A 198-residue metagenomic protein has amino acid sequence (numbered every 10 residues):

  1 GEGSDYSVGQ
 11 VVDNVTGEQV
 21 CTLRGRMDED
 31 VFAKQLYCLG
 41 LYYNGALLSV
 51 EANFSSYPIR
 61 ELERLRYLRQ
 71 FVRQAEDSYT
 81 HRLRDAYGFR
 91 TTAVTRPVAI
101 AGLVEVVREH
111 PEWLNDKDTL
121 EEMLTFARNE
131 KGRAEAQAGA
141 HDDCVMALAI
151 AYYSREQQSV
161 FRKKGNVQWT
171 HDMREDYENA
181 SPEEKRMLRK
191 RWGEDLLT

Functional and structural regions predicted by a protein language model:
G1, V15, F54, A151-Y153: A broadly conserved detector of short glycine/acidic/proline-rich loop/turn motifs that flank catalytic sites and bind
G1-D13: Gly/Thr-rich phosphate-binding beta-strand-loop-beta motif of the actin/hexokinase/Hsp70
S4-S7, G45, H141-A147: Active-site lining segments that contact anionic ligands and/or coordinate catalytic metals
Q10-E130, P182-T198: Mg2+-dependent endonuclease catalytic cores in nucleic-acid-processing enzymes, primarily RNase H-like
K131-K164: Acidic, Mg2+-coordinating catalytic module of metal-dependent nucleases/exonucleases that use a two-metal-ion mechanism
A151-T198: Acidic two-metal-ion nuclease catalytic site recognized across multiple nuclease folds, prominently DnaQ/RNase D-T
